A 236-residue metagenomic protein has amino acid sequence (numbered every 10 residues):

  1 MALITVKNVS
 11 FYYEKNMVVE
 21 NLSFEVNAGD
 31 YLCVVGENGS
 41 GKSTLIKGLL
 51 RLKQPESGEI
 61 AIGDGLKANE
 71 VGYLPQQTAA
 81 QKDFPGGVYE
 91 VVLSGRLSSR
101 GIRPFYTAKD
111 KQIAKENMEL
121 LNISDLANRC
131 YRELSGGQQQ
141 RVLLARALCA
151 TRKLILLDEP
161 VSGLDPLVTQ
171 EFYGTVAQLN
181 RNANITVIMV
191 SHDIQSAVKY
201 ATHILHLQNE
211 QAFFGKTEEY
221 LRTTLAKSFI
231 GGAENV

Functional and structural regions predicted by a protein language model:
G58-N69: Conserved ABC transporter NBD signature motif
L93, A108-L126: Conserved ABC ATPase "signature" region
C130-L134, Q138: Conserved ABC ATPase signature
I155-D158: Catalytic Walker B motif of ABC-type/P-loop ATPase nucleotide-binding domains
P166-V168: Helix N-cap at the start of a conserved alpha-helix in ABC-type nucleotide-binding domains
S191-H192: H-loop/switch region of ABC-family ATPase nucleotide-binding domains
I204-K216: H-loop (His-switch) and adjacent beta-strand-loop-beta switch element of ABC-type ATPase nucleotide-binding domains
